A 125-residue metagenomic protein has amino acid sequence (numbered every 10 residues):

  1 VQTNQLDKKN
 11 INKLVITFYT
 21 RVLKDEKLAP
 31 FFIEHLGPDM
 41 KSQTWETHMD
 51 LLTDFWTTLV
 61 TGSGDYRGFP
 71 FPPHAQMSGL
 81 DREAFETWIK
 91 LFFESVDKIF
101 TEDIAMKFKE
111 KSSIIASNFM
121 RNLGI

Functional and structural regions predicted by a protein language model:
V1-I125: Core of compact, soluble alpha-helical bundle domains
